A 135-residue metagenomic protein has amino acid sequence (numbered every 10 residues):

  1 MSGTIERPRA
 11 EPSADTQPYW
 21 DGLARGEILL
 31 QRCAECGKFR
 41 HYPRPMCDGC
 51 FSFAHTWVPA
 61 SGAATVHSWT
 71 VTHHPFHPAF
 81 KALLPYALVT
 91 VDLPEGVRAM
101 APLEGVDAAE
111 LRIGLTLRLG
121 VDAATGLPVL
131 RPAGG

Functional and structural regions predicted by a protein language model:
M1-I28, G126-V129, G135: A broadly conserved sequence feature marking short terminus-proximal activation segments in nucleic acid-centric
S2, G96-G135: Well-ordered alpha/beta subsegment
E27-L30, R44: Residues immediately within or flanking Cys/His clusters that coordinate Zn2+ in small zinc-binding modules
R32-E35, M46-S52: Short, cysteine/histidine-rich loop/knuckle motifs that typically chelate Zn2+
R40, F53-A54: Cys/His-rich microdomains that often coordinate metals
P43-M46, T56-A60: Short Cys/His-rich "knuckle" micro-motifs
W69-H74, A123-A124: Short, conserved beta-turn/loop elements at beta-strand boundaries and strand-helix junctions
L83-A99: Short, basic/aromatic beta-hairpin or loop at an interaction surface
